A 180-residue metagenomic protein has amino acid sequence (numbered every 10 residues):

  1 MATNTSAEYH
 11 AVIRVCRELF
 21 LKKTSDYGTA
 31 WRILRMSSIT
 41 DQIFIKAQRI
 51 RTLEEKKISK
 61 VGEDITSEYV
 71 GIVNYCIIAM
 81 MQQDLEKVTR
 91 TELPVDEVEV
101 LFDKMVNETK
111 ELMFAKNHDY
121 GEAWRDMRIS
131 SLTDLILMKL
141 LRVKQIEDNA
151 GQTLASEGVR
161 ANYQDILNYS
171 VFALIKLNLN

Functional and structural regions predicted by a protein language model:
M1-N180: Intrinsically disordered, low-complexity regulatory regions that flank transcription factor DNA-binding cores
